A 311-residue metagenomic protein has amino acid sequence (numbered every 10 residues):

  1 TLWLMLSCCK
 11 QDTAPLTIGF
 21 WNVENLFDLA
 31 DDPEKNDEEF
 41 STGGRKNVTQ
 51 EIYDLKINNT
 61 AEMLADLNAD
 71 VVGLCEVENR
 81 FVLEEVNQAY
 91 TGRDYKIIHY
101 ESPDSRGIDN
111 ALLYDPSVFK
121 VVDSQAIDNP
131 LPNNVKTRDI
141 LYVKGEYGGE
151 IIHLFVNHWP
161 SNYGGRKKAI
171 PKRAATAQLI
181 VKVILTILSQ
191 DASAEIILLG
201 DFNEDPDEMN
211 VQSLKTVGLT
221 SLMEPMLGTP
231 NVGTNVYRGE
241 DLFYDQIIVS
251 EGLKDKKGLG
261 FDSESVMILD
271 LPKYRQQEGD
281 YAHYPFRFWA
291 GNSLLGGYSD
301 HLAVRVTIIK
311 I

Functional and structural regions predicted by a protein language model:
L6-D94, S102, I108, Q178 (+3 more regions): N-terminal, active-site-proximal structural segment of metallo-dependent hydrolase catalytic domains
T17-F20, D70-C75, K96-H99, N110-Y114 (+8 more regions): Structural recognition of the beta-strand scaffold that forms the well-ordered cores of secreted hydrolase catalytic
L29-P33, E84-Q88, D109, D123-A126 (+4 more regions): Short, solvent-exposed loop/turn and secondary-structure capping segments
R45-E51, M63, N68-L74, H99-Y100 (+5 more regions): Second-shell loop/turn segments in exported
V71, V77-P160: Structured beta-strand-rich core segments of catalytic domains in phosphoester-bond hydrolases
N79-F81, S105-G107, N162-G164, N203-M209 (+1 more regions): Active-site environment of divalent metal-dependent phosphoester hydrolases
Y147-Q178, K182: Metal-dependent phosphoester/phosphodiester hydrolase catalytic core
K182-I196, N203-I311: Metal-dependent phosphoester-hydrolase catalytic domains
